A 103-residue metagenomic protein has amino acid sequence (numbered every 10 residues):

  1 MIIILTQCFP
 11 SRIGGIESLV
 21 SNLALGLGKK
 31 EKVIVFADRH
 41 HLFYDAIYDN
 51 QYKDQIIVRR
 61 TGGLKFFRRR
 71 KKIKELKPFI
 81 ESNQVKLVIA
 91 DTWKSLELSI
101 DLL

Functional and structural regions predicted by a protein language model:
M1-I3: Extreme N-terminal starter segment of soluble prokaryotic enzymes
L5-I13, G26-R68: N-terminal strand-loop element at the rim of the active site of nucleotide-sugar-dependent glycosyltransferases
I16, R69-K72: Conserved donor sugar-nucleotide recognition element shared by glycan-biosynthetic enzymes
V20: N-terminal Rossmann-fold NAD(P) dinucleotide-binding loop
I73-Q84: Short, well-structured alpha-helical segments in soluble
A90-S95: Short His-centered aromatic/hydrophobic patch
L98-S99: Hydrophobic packing residues within well-ordered alpha-helices of enzyme cores
